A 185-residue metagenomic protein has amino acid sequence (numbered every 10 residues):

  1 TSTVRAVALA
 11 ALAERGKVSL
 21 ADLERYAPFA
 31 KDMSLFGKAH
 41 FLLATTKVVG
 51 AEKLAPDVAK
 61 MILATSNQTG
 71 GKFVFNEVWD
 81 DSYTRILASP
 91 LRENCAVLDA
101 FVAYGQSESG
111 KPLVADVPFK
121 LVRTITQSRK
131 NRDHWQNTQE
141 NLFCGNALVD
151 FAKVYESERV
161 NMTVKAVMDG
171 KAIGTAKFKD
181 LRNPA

Functional and structural regions predicted by a protein language model:
S2-A185: Long, domain-scale non-catalytic interaction/scaffolding regions in large secretory-pathway and trafficking proteins
